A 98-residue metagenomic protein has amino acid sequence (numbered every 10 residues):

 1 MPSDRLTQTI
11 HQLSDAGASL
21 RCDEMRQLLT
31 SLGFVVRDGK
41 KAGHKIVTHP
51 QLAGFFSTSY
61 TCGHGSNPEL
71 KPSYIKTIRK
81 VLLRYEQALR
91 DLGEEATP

Functional and structural regions predicted by a protein language model:
M1-D15: Solvent-exposed, charged helical/coil patches that constitute nucleic-acid or partner-interaction surfaces
P2-L6, R21, Y74: Alpha-helical structural motif
Q8-H11, D23, P50, Q87-D91: Polar/charged alpha-helical tracts
S14-V36: Polyanion-binding surface elements
L20-E24, A42, S73: Short, well-structured alpha-helical interface segments that form or flank functional binding sites
Q27, K45, K76-K80: N-terminal, well-ordered alpha-helical segments
S31-C62: A short, structured beta-strand/loop element
G54-P98: Long, intrinsically disordered, low-complexity Ser/Thr/Pro-rich regulatory/activation regions of nuclear proteins
